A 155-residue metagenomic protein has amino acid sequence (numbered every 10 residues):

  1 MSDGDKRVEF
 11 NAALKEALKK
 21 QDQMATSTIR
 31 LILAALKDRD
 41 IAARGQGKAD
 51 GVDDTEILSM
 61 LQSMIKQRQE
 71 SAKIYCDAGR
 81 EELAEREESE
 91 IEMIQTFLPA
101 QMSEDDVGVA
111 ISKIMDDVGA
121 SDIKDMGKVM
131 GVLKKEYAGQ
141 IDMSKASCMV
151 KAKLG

Functional and structural regions predicted by a protein language model:
M1-G155: Charged, compositionally biased, marginally structured helical/coil segments
